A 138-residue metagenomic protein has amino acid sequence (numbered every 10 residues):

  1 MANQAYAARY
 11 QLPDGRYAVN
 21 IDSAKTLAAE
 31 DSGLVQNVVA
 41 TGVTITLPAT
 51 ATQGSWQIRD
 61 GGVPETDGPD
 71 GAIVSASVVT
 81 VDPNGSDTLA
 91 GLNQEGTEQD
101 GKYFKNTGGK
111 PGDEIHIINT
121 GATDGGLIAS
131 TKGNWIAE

Functional and structural regions predicted by a protein language model:
A2-D87, T123-E138: Exposed extracellular interaction/assembly regions and N-terminal maturation sites
A76-N106: Terminal beta-strand-rich extracellular "head" domains that mediate receptor/glycan or other ligand binding
G96-E138: Extracellular jelly-roll beta-sandwich "head" domains, especially the C-terminal globular C1q domain
